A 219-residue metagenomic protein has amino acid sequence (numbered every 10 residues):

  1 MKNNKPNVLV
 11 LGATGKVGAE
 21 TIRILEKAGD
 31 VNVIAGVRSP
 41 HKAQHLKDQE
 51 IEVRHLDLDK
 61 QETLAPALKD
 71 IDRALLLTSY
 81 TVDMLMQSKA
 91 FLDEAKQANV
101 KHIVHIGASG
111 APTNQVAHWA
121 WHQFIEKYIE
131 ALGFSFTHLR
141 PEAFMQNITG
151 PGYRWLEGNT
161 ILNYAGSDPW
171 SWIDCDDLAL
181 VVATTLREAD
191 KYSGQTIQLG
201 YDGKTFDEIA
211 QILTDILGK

Functional and structural regions predicted by a protein language model:
K2-H45, D59-E62, K69, Y80-K89 (+2 more regions): Oxidoreductase cofactor-interface core, primarily capturing Rossmann-like NAD(P)-dependent enzymes
V53, H102-I103: A short hydrophobic/small-residue beta-strand
L56: Cofactor-binding loops of NAD(P)H-dependent oxidoreductases, dominated by short-chain dehydrogenase/reductases
L77: Catalytic metal- and UDP-sugar-binding loop of GT-A-like glycosyltransferases, i.e., residues flanking the conserved
